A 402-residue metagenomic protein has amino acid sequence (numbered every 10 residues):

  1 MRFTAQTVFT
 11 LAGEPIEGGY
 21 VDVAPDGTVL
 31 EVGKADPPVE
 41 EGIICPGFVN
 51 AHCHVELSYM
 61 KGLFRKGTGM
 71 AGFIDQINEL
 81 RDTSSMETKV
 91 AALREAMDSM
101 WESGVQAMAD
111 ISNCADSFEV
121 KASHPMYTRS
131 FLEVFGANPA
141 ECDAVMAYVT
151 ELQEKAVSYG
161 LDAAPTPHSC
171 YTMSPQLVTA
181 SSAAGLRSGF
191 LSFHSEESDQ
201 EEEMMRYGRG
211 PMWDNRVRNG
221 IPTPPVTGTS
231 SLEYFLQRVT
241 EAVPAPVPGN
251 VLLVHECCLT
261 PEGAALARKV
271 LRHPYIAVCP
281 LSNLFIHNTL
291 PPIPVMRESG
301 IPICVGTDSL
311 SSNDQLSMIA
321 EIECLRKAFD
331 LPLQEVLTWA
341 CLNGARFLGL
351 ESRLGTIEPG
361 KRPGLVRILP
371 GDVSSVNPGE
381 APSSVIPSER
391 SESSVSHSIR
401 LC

Functional and structural regions predicted by a protein language model:
M1-A35: N-terminal metal-binding scaffold of metallo-dependent hydrolase/deaminase domains
G33-C45: Active-site metal-binding motif and surrounding structural segment of the metallo-beta-lactamase
P46-S58, F190-D199: Histidine-centered catalytic micro-motifs
Y59-A91, R129-L132, D199-P248: Active-site gating loops and adjacent loop-to-helix segments of metal-dependent hydrolytic enzymes
K61-P125, A147-S158: Alpha-helical scaffold segments that flank or form the walls of functional sites
T166-S182, H255-C258, L284-H287: Active-site glycine- and acidic-residue-rich loops that bind and position anionic ligands or nucleotide-like cofactors
M212, P280, T289-P370: His/Asp/Glu-enriched, well-ordered alpha-helical/loop segment that forms or immediately abuts the divalent-metal
L342, R346, R362-C402: C-terminal cap of metal-dependent C-N hydrolases
